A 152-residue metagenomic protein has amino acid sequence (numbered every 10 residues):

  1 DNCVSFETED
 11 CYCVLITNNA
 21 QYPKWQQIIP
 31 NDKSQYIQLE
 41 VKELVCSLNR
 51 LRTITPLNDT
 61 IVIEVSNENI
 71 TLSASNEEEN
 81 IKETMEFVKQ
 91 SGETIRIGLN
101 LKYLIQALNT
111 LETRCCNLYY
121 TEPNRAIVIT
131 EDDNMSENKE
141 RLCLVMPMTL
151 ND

Functional and structural regions predicted by a protein language model:
D1-N18, K33-D152: DNA polymerase processivity clamps
I28-P30: Short hinge/gating elements
